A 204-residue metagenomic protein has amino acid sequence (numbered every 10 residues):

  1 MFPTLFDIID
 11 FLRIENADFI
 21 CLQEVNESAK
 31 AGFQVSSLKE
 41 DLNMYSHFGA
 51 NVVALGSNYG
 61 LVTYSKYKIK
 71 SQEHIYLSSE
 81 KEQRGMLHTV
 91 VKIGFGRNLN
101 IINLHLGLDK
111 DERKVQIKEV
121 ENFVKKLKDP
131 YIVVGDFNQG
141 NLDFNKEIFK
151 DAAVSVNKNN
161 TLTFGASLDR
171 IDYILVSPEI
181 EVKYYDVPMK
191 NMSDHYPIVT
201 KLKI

Functional and structural regions predicted by a protein language model:
M1, E27, D109, R113 (+1 more regions): Aromatic-acidic/polar surface patches that form glycan- and anion
M1, L5, F19, Q23-N98 (+2 more regions): Structured beta-strand-rich core segments of catalytic domains in phosphoester-bond hydrolases
I8-A31, T89, N100-L104, V120-K146 (+3 more regions): Active-site beta-strand/loop signature of hydrolases that rely on acidic residues for catalysis
K30-A31, M44-T63, E80-Q83, K128 (+1 more regions): Active site of divalent-metal-dependent phosphoester/diester hydrolases
E73-L77, N103-D111: Surface-exposed cleft-lining segments at the edges of enzyme active sites
E112-N122: Alpha-helical scaffold elements lining the catalytic groove of polysaccharide deacetylases
